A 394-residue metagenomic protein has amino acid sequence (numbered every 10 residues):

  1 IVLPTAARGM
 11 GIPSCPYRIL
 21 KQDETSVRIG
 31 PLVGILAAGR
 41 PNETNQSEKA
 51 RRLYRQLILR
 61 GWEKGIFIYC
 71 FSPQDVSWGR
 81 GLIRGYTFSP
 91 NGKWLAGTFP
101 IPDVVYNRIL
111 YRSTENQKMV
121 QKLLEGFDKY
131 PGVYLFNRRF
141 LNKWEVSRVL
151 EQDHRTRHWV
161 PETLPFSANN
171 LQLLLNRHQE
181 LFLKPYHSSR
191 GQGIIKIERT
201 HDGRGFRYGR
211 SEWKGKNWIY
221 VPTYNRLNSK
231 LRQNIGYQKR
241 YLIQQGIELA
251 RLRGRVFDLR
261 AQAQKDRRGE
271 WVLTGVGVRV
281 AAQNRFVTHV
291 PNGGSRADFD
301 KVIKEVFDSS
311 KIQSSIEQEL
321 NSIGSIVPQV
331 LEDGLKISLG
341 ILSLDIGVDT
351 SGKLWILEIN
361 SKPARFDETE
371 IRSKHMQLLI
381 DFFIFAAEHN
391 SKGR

Functional and structural regions predicted by a protein language model:
I1-I29: N-terminal accessory interaction module
G30-P41: Short beta-strand segments enriched in small/hydrophobic residues
I35, Y106-N107, L183: Redox-cofactor binding/interface segments in oxidoreductases and associated redox assembly factors
Q46-N170, S189: Conserved N-proximal alpha/beta basic substrate-recognition cap immediately N-terminal to, or forming the N-lobe
L123-Y130, Y134-Q244: Active-site nucleotide/adenylate-binding loops and adjacent lid/helix of ATP-dependent enzymes
P222-D258, Q262-G347, Q377-S391: A long amphipathic alpha-helix within ATP-dependent nucleotide-binding catalytic cores
R260, I346-S361: A short beta-strand motif that forms the metal-chelation/ATP-contact edge of phosphoryl-transfer active sites
R279-F286, N360-T369: Glycine-rich phosphate/pyrophosphate-binding beta-alpha loops
